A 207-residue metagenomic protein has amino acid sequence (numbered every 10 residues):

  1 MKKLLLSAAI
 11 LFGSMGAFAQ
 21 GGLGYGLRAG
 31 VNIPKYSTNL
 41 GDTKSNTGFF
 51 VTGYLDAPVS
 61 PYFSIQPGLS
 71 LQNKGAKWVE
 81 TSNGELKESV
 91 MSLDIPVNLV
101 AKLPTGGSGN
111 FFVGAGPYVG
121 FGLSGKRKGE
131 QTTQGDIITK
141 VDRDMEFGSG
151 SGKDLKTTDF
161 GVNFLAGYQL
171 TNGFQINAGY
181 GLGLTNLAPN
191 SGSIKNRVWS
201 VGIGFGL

Functional and structural regions predicted by a protein language model:
A19-L23, V59-Y62, P104-N110: Short loop/turn motifs that connect adjacent beta-strands in outer-membrane beta-barrel proteins
G21-L23, S45-F49, S89-I95, T158-V162 (+1 more regions): Residues that define the transmembrane beta-barrel architecture of outer-membrane proteins
G24, N32, Y168, K195-L207: Outer-membrane beta-barrel "beta-signal"
L27-A29, P67, V97, V113-A115 (+3 more regions): Membrane-embedded beta-strand positions of outer-membrane beta-barrel proteins
V31-K35, L71-G75, D94, L103 (+3 more regions): Transmembrane beta-strands of outer-membrane beta-barrel pores
K35-S45, K74-M91, G122-D159, S193: Extracellular/periplasm-exposed beta-strand and loop segments of Gram-negative cell-envelope proteins, dominated by
F50-Y54, S64, D94-N98, F112 (+2 more regions): Membrane-embedded beta-strand positions in outer-membrane beta-barrel channels/transporters
Y62-I65, G107, F111, G173-A178: Repeated loop/turn-to-beta-strand initiation elements of outer-membrane beta-barrel proteins
